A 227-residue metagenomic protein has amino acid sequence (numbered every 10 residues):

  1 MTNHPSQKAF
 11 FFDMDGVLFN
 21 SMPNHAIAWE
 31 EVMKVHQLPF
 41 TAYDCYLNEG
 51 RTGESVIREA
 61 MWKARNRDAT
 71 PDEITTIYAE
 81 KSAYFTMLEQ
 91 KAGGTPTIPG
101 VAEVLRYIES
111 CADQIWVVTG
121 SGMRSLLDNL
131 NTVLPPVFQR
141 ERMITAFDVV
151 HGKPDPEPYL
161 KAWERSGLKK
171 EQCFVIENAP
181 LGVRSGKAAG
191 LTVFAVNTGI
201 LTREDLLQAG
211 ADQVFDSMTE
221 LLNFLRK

Functional and structural regions predicted by a protein language model:
T2-Q7, A102, R106, G122-K227: Asp-based, Mg2+/Mn2+-dependent phosphohydrolase catalytic module
N3-M14, L18-P99, R106-C111, R124 (+1 more regions): N-terminal helical cap/lid subdomain that shapes the substrate entry/recognition surface in HAD-like hydrolases
N20-S21, E49, V117-T119, E177 (+1 more regions): Small/polar loops that bind or transfer phosphate-bearing groups
C111-A112, A209: Structured helix-beta-strand junction loops
A112-D113, E171: Switch/coupling loops of ABC transporter nucleotide-binding domains
Q114-W116, T192: Proline-centered loop/turn at the N-terminus of a beta-strand
